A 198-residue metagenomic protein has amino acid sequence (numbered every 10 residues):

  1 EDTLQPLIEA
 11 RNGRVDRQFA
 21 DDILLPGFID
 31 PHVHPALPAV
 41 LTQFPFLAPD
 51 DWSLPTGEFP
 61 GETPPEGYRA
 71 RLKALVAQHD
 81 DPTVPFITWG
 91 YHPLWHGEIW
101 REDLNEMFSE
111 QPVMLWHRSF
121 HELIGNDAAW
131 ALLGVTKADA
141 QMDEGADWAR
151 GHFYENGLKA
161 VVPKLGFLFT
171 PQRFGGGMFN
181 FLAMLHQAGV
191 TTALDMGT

Functional and structural regions predicted by a protein language model:
E1-T198: Divalent metal-binding segments
